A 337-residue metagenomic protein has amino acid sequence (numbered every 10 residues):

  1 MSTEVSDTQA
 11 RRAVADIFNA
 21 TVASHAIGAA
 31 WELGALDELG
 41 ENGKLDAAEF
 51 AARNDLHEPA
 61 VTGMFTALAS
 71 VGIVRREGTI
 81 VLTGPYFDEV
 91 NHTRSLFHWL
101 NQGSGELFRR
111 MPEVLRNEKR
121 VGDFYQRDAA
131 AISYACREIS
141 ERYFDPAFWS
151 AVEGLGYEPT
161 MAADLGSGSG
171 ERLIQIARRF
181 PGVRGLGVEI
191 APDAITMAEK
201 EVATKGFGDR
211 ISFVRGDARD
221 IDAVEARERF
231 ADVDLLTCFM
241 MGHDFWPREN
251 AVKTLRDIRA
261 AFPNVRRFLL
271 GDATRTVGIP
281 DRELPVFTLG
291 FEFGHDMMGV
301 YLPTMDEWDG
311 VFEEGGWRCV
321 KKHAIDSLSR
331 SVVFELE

Functional and structural regions predicted by a protein language model:
I17, T62, A67-T160: Conserved Class I S-adenosyl-L-methionine-dependent methyltransferase catalytic core
E158-G168: Conserved class I S-adenosyl-L-methionine
S169-P181: Conserved SAM-binding loop of SAM-dependent methyltransferases across substrates and taxa, primarily the Class I
R184-E189: Conserved SAM-binding motif I beta-strand of class I
A191-D193: Conserved SAM/SAH-binding beta-strand->alpha-helix loop
A198-E199: Conserved SAM-binding loop
D244-D257: A short, conserved alpha-helix within the catalytic core of class I
L269-G315, C319-K322: C-terminal alpha-helical "lid/dimerization" subdomain adjacent to the S-adenosyl-L-methionine
